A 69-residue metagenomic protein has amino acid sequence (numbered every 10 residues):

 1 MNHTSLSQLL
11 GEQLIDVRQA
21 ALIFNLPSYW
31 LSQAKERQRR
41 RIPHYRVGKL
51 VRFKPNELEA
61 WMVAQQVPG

Functional and structural regions predicted by a protein language model:
N2-Q33: Polyanion-binding surface elements
S5, I15, R46, V67-P68: Compositionally biased, intrinsically disordered low-complexity segments enriched in polar/proline residues
L9, K54-N56: Exposed, low-complexity/repetitive linear segments and helix-based recognition motifs, biased toward charged/polar
V17-A21, H44, M62: Solvent-exposed, well-ordered amphipathic alpha-helical segments that flank/support binding or catalytic loops
I23-R52, Q66-V67: Major-groove DNA-recognition helix of helix-turn-helix-type DNA-binding domains
N56-G69: A short, Lys/Arg-enriched interface patch at domain edges and termini
